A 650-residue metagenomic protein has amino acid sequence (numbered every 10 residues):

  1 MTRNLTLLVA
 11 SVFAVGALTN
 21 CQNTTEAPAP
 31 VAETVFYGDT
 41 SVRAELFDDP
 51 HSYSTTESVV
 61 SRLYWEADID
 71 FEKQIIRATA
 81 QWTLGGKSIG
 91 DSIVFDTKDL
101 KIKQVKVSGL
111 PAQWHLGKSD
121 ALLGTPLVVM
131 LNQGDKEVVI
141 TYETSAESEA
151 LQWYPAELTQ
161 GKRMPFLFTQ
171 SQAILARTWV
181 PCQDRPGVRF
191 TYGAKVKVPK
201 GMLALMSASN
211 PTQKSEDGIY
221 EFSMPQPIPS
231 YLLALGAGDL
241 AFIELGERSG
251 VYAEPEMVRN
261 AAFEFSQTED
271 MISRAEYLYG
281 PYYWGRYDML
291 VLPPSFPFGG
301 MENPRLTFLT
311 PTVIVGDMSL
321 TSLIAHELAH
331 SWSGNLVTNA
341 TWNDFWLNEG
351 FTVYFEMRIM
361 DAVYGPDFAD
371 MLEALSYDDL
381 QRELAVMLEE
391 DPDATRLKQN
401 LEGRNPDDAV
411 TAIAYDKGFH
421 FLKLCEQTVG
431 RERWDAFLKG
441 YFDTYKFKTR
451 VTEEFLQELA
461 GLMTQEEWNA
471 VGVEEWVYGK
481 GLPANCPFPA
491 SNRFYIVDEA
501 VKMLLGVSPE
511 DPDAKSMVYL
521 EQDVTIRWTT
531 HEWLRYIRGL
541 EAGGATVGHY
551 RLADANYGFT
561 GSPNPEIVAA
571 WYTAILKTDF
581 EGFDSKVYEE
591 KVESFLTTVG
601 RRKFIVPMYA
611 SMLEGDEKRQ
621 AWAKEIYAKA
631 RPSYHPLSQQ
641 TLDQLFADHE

Functional and structural regions predicted by a protein language model:
M1-L8: Bacterial N-terminal signal peptides that target proteins for export
G16-N20: C-terminal motif of bacterial Sec signal peptides marking the signal peptidase cleavage site
C21-R77, Q160-F166: N-terminal, polar/Ser/Thr-rich
N23-A29, A80, I102, L110 (+4 more regions): Hydrophobic alpha-helical and helix-loop surface patches within well-folded domains that function as non-catalytic
P30-V31, I93, T97-T159: A surface-exposed beta-strand-loop module
F36-G38, V42-A44, S54, T141-D239: Extended, low-hydrophobicity, Ser/Thr/Pro/Gly-biased non-transmembrane segments
T79-D99, C182-D184, T191-P199: Surface-exposed beta-strand/loop patches in extracellular or lumenal glycoproteins
T411-A412, K446-V451, T464-A470, E474-E650: Long, ordered, helix-rich scaffold segments
